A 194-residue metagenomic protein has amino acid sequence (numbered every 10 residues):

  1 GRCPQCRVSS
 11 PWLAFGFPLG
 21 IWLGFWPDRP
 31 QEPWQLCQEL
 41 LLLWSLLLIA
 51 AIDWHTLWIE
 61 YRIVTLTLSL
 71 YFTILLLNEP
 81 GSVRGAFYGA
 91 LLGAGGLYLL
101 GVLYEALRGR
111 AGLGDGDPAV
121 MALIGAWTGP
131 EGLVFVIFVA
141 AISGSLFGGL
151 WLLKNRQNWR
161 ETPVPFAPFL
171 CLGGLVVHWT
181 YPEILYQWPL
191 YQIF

Functional and structural regions predicted by a protein language model:
G1-F194: A membrane-topology feature that recognizes alpha-helical transmembrane segments and their immediate juxtamembrane
